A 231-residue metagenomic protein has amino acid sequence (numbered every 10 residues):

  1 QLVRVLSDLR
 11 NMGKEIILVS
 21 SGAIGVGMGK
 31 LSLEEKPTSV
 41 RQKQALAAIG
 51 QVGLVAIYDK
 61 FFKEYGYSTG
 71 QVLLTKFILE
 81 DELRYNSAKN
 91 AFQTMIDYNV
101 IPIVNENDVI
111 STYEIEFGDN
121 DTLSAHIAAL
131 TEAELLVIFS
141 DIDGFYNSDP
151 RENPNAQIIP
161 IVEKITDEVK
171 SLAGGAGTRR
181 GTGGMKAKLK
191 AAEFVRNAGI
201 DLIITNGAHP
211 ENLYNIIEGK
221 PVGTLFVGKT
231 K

Functional and structural regions predicted by a protein language model:
Q1-K36, V40-S68, V72-K231: C-terminal catalytic "cap/lid" subdomain
